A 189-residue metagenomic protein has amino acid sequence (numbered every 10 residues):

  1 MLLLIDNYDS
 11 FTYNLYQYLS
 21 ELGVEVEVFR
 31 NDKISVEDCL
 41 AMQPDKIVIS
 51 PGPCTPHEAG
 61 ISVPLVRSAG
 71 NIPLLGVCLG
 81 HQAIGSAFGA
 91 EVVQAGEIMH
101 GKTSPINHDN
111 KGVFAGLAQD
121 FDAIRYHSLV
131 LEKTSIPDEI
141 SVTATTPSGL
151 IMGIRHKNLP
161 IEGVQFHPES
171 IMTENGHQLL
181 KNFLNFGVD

Functional and structural regions predicted by a protein language model:
M1, V24-E25, D45, P73-L75 (+3 more regions): Structural signature of beta-strand start/N-cap positions in the alpha/beta core of ABC transporter nucleotide-binding
M1-S68, L79, E174-D189: N-terminal beta1-alpha1 cap of cysteine-dependent amidohydrolase-like domains
E27-K33, P56, S104-N107, A123-Y126 (+1 more regions): Short gly/ser/thr-rich secondary-structure transition/capping motifs
P44-G116, L180-N182: Cysteine-nucleophile active-site neighborhood
C78, H127, H167: Histidine-centered divalent metal-coordination motifs
N110-N158: Catalytic beta-strand/loop cores that center a nucleophilic Ser/Cys/Thr and support acyl-enzyme chemistry
S141-T145, G149-R155, L159-D189: C-terminal and late-domain segments of enzyme folds
